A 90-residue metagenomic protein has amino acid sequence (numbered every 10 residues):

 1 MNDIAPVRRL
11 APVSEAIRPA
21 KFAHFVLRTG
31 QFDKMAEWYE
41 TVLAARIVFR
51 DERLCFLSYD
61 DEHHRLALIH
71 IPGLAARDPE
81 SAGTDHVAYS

Functional and structural regions predicted by a protein language model:
M1-E15: Vicinal oxygen chelate
N2, R46-A82: Conserved short beta-strand elements that form part of the metal-binding/catalytic scaffold of enzyme active sites
P6-L10, F25-L27, I71-A75: Short hydrophobic/aromatic-rich motifs at helix boundaries and adjacent loops
K21-G30, R77-S90: Vicinal oxygen chelate
F32-D33, L54: Alpha-helix N-cap/helix-start and coil->helix boundary motif
M35, Y39-E40: Conserved active-site tyrosine of GNAT-family acetyltransferases
